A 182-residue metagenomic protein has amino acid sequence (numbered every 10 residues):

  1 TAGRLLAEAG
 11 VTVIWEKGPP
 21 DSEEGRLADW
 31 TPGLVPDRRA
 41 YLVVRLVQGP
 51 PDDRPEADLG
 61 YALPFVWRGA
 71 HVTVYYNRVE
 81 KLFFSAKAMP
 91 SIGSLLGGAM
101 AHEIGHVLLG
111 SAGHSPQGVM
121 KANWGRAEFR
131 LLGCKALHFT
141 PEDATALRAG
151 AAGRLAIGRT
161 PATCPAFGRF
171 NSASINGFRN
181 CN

Functional and structural regions predicted by a protein language model:
T1-V107: Metzincin-family zinc-dependent endopeptidase catalytic domain
A62-P90, S94-L95, V107, S111-N182: Metalloprotease/metallohydrolase-associated module, dominated by Zn2+-dependent proteases
